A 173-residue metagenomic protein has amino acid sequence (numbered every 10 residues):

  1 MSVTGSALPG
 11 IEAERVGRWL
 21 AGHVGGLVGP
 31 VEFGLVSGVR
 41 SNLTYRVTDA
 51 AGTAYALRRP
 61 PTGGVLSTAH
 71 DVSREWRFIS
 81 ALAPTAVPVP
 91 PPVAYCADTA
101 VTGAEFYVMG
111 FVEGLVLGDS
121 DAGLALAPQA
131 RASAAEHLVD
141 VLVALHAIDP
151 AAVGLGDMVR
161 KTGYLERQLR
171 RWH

Functional and structural regions predicted by a protein language model:
M1-V31: Juxta-kinase regulatory segment immediately upstream of eukaryotic protein kinase catalytic domains
G17, A21, I79-S80, H173: Solvent-exposed, non-membrane alpha-helical residues enriched in polar/charged side chains
E32-R171: ATP-binding pocket architecture of kinase catalytic cores
